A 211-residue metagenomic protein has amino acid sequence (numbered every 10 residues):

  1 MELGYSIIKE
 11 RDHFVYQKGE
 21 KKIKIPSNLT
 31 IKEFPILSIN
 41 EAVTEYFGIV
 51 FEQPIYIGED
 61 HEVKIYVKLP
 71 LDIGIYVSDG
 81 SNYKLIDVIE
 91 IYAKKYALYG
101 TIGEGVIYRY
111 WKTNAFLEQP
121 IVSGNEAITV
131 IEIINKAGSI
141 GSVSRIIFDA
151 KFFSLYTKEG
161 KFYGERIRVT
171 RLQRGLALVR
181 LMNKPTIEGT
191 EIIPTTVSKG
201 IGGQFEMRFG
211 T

Functional and structural regions predicted by a protein language model:
M1-T211: Interface-prone segments of viral and bacterial extracellular assemblies
